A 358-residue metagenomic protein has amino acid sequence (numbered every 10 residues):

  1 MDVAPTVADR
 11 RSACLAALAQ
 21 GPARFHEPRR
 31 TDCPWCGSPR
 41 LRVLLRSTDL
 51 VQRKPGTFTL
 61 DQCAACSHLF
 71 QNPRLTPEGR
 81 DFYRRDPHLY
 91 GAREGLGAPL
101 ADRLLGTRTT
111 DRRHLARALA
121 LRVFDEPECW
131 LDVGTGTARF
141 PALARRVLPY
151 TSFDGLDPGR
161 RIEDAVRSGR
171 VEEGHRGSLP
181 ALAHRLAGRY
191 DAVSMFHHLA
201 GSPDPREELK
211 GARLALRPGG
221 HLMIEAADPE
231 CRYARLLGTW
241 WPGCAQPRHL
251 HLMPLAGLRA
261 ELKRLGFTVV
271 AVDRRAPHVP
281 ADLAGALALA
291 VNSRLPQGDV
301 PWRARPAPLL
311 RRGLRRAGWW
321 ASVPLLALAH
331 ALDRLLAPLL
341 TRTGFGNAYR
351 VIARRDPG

Functional and structural regions predicted by a protein language model:
D2-F196, P205-G211, R274-R275, R342-G358: Conserved N-terminal segment of class I S-adenosyl-L-methionine
R10-A17, I224-L252, A256-K263, P277: Short, glycine-/aromatic-enriched active-site segment of Class I SAM-dependent methyltransferases
P34-R42, A256-R274, L328: A SAM-dependent methyltransferase catalytic signature shared across enzymes that methylate proteins
L50-R53, V270-L309: Conserved catalytic loop of SAM-dependent methyltransferase domains
A98-P99, L237-Q246, A286-N292: Short glycine/proline- and charge-enriched loop/turn segments that cap or connect secondary-structure elements
G201: Phosphate-binding active sites in nucleotide-utilizing proteins
L216-L222: Short glycine-dipeptide loop
G313-G346: A transmembrane-helix-recognition feature enriched in membrane-embedded lipid enzymes and envelope glyco-/phospholipid
